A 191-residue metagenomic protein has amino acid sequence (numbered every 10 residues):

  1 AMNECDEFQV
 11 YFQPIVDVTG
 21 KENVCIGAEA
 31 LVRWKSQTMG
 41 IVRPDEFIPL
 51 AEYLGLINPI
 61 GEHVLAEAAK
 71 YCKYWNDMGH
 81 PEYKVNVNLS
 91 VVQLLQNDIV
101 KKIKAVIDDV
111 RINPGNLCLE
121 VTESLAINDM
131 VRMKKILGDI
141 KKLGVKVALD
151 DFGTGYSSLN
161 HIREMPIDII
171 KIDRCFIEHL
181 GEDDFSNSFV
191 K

Functional and structural regions predicted by a protein language model:
A1, I15-V16, V32, R111 (+1 more regions): Short, intrinsically disordered, charge-balanced linker/junction segments flanking boundaries in proteins
A1-L50, N88, L149: Active-site core of bacterial EAL-family cyclic-dinucleotide phosphodiesterase domains
M2, N76, K141: Conserved ATPase "switch" residues in P-loop NTPase domains
G20-E29, L56-R132: Catalytic core of bacterial c-di-GMP phosphodiesterases, primarily the EAL and HD-GYP domains, capturing alpha-helical
I48-P49, N58, K134, G138 (+2 more regions): Conserved long alpha-helical elements within nucleotide-processing catalytic cores of c-di-GMP signaling and class III
L54, N58, F152, Y156 (+1 more regions): Cytosolic catalytic cores of cyclic-nucleotide second-messenger enzymes
K101-L180: The catalytic core of metal-dependent phosphodiesterases that act on cyclic dinucleotides
